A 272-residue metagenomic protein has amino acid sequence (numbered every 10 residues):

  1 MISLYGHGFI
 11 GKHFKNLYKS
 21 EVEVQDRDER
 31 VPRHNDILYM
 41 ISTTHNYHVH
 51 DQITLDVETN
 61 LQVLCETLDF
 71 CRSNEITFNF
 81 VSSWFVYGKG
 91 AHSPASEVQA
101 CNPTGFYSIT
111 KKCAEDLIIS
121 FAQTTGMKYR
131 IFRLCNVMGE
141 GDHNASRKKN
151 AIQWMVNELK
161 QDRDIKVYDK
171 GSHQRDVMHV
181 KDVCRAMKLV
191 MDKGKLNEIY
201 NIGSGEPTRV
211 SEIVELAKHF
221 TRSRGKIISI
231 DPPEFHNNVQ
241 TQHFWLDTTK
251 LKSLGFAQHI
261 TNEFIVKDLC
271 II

Functional and structural regions predicted by a protein language model:
M1-S20: N-terminal Rossmann NAD(P)H-binding glycine-rich loop of SDR-like oxidoreductase domains
V22-H34, T261: Short acidic low-complexity segments
R30-T59, V86: NAD(P)H-binding glycine-rich loop region in Rossmannoid oxidoreductase-like domains and their noncatalytic homologs
N35, D51-F78: NAD(P)-cofactor binding segment of oxidoreductase domains
C65-F106: Conserved Rossmann-fold NAD(P)-dependent oxidoreductase catalytic core, especially the SDR/UDP-sugar
T110-C113: Active-site helix of classical SDR
I119-Q174, V180-C184, L189, L216-K218: NAD(P)-dependent short-chain dehydrogenase/reductase
D162-R163, V167-I272: C-terminal substrate-binding subdomain of Rossmann-fold SDR/epimerase-dehydratase oxidoreductases
